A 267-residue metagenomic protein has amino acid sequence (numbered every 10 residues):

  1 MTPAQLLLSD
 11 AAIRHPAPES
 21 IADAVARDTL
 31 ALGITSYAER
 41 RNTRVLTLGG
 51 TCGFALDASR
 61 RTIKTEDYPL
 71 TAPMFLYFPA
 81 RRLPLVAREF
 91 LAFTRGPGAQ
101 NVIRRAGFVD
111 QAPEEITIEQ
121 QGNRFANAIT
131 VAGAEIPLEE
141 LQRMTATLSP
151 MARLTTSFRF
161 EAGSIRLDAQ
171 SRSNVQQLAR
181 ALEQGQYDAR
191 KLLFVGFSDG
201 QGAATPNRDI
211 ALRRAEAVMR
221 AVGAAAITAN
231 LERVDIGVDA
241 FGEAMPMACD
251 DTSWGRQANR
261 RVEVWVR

Functional and structural regions predicted by a protein language model:
M1-S173, Q177-E183, E216, R220 (+1 more regions): Exported/periplasmic ABC-transporter solute-binding proteins
R166, Q170-S173, Y187, F197-R267: Periplasmic OmpA-like peptidoglycan-binding domain that tethers envelope proteins to the cell wall
